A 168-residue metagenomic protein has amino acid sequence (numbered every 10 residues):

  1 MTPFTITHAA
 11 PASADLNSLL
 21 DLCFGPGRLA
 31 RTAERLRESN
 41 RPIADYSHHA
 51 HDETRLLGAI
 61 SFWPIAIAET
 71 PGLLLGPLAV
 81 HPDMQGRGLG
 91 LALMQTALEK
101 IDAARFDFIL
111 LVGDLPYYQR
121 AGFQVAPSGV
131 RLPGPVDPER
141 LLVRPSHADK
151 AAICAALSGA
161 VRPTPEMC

Functional and structural regions predicted by a protein language model:
M1-R35, P42-A44, H49-L56, L142 (+1 more regions): Short amphipathic alpha-helix that is part of the acyltransferase structural core
A33-S39, G129-L132: Short, solvent-exposed loop/turn elements at beta->coil junctions and helix N-caps that rim active or binding pockets
H49, R55-I65, P71-A79: Conserved beta-strand in the GNAT
A66, L115, A148: Short, flexible active-site-adjacent loop segments at beta-strand->alpha-helix junctions, enriched in small/polar
M84-T96, F106: Conserved acetyl-CoA pyrophosphate-binding loop and the N-cap/start of the following alpha-helix in GNAT-like
R87, L91, D137-A148: Accessory recognition modules or surfaces
K100: Short alpha-helical functional segments enriched in proximate histidine and acidic residues
A103-D107, G113-D137: Conserved active-site alpha-helix within GNAT-family acetyltransferase domains
